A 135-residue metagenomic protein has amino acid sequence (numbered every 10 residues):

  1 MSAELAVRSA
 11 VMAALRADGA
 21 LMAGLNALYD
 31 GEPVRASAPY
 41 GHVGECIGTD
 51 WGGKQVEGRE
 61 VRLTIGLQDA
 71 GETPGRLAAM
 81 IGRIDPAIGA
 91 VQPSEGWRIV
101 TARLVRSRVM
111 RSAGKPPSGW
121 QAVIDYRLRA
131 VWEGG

Functional and structural regions predicted by a protein language model:
M1-G53, V91-W97: Small/polar-rich, solvent-exposed N-terminal microdomains that initiate assembly or binding
M1-S2, G71, A113-P116: Charge-dense, low-complexity intrinsically disordered segments
A3, V7, R76, S118: Conserved acidic
G48-W51, A70, S112: Short beta-turn/strand-loop junction motif enriched in small, turn-promoting residues
E57-G71, G75, W120-V131: Oligomerization/assembly interface segments of phage tail-like spikes and tubes
Q68-Q92: Mid-chain, well-packed structural core segment of small domains
P86-G135: Acidic-leaning, charged glycine-interspersed low-complexity segments
